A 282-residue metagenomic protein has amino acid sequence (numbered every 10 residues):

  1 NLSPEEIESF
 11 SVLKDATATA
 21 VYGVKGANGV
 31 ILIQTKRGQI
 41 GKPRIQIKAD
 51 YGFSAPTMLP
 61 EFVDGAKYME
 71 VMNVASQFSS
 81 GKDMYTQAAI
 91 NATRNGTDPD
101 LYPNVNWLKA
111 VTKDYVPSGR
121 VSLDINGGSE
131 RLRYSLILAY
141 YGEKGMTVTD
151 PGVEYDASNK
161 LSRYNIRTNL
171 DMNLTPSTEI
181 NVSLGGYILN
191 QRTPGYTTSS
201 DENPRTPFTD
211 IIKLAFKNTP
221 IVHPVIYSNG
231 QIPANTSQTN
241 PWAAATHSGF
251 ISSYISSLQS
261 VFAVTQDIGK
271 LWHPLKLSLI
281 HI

Functional and structural regions predicted by a protein language model:
N1-E5, S11, T17-Y254, A263 (+1 more regions): Membrane-proximal, glycine/serine-rich, low-complexity loop/turn segments characteristic of large bacterial
S257-Q259: Short, solvent-exposed loop/turn segments enriched in Ser/Thr/Gly
L271-P274: Short helix-terminating capping/connector loops at secondary-structure junctions
I280-I282: Conserved small/polar residues in nucleotide/adenosyl-binding loops
